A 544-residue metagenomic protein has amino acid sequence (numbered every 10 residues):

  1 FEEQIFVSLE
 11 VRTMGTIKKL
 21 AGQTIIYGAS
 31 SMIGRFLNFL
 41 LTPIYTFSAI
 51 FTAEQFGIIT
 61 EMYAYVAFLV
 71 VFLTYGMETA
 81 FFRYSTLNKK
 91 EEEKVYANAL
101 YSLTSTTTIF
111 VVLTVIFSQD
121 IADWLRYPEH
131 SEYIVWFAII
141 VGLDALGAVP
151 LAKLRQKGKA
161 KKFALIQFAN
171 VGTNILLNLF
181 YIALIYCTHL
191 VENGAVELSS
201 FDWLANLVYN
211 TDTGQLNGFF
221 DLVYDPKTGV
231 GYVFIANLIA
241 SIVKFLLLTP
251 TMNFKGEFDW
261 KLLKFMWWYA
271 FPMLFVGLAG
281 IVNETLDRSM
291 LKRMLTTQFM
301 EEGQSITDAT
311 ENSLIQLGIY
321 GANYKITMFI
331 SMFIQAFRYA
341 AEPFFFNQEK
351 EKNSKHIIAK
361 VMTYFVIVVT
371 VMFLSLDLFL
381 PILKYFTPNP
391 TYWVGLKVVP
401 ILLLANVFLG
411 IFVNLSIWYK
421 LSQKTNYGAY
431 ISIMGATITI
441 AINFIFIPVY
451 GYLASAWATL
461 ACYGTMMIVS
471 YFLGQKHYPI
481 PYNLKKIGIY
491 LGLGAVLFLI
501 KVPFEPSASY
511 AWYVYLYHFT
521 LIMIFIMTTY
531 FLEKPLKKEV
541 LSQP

Functional and structural regions predicted by a protein language model:
F1-F39, K90-A97, W260-V276, A359 (+2 more regions): N-terminal membrane topogenesis motif
F6-V11, V502-P544: Membrane-proximal transmembrane or re-entrant/amphipathic helices at the cytosolic face
L9-L20, H189-A236, I242-E284, M294 (+3 more regions): Interhelical loop/hinge segments that connect adjacent transmembrane helices in multipass membrane
G15-E78, T106-S118, A138-I140, N174-L179 (+2 more regions): Signature of the first transmembrane helix
Q23-N38, G229-L248, M252, W260-P343 (+1 more regions): Transmembrane helical elements of multi-pass membrane transporters/channels
G28, L37-L41, T60-S85, L103 (+4 more regions): Small-residue-rich midsections of specific transmembrane alpha-helices
T86-S102, Q316-S432: Specific pore-lining/lateral-gate transmembrane helices of multi-pass inner-membrane transport and insertion machines
L165-N253, I433-T439, Y452-L473, Y517-I522: Hydrophobic alpha-helical transmembrane segments
